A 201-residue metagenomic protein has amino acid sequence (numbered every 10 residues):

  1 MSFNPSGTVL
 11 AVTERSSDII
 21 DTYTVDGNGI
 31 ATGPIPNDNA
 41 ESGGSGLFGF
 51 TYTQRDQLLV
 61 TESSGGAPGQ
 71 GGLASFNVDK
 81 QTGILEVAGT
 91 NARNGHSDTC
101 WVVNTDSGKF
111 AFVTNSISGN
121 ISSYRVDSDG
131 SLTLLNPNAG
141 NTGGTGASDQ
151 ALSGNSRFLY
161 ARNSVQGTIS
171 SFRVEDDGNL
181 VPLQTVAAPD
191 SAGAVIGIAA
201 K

Functional and structural regions predicted by a protein language model:
M1-N28, G33-F48: Aromatic- and glycine-enriched pocket-lining scaffold segments that form the walls of small-molecule binding clefts
M1-V9, E41-V60, S64-G66, Q70 (+3 more regions): Beta-rich, blade/repeat-based domains predominating in secreted/periplasmic proteins but also intracellular
S6, R15-S16, V25, S63-G65 (+5 more regions): Short loop/turn segments immediately following the C-termini of beta-strands
S17-I19, G69-G72, E86, S118 (+3 more regions): A detector of repeated loop/turn-to-beta-strand junctions in beta-rich toroidal repeat architectures
Y23-T32, S75-I84, S123-L132, F172-N179: Short loop/turn segments immediately following beta-strands, especially the blade-tip and inter-blade linker loops
G33-E41, E86-R93, L134-N141, V181-A188: A short beta-strand motif characteristic of beta-propeller blades
S122, G130-G167, S171: C-terminal hydrophobic structural anchor segments that stabilize assembly/packing rather than catalytic chemistry
S164-K201: Blade-level signature of beta-propeller repeat domains, shared across WD40, Kelch, NHL, RCC1 and BNR/Asp-box propellers
